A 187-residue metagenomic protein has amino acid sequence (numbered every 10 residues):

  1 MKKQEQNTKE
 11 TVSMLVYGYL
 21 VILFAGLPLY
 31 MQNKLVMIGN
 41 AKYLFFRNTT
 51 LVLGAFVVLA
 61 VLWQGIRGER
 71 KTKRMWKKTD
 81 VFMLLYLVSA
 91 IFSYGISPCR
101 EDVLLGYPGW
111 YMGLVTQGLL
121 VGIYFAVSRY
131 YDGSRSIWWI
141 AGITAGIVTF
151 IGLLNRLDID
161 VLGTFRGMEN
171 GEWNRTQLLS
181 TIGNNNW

Functional and structural regions predicted by a protein language model:
M1-E10: Short, Lys/Arg-rich, polar N-terminal cytosolic tail immediately upstream of the first transmembrane signal-anchor
S13-L20, M75-S89, Q117, A126-L153: Interfacial loop-to-transmembrane-helix boundary motif in multi-pass membrane proteins
L20-L27: Canonical alpha-helical transmembrane segments of integral membrane proteins
L27-L53, T72-W76, S89-L119, R129-Y131 (+1 more regions): Interfacial transmembrane-helix termini
T50-A55, V81-L85: Hydrophobic mid-bilayer segments of alpha-helices in multi-pass membrane transport proteins, especially secondary
F56-T72, I123-S134: Structural signal for the C-terminal ends of transmembrane alpha-helices and the immediately following loop
